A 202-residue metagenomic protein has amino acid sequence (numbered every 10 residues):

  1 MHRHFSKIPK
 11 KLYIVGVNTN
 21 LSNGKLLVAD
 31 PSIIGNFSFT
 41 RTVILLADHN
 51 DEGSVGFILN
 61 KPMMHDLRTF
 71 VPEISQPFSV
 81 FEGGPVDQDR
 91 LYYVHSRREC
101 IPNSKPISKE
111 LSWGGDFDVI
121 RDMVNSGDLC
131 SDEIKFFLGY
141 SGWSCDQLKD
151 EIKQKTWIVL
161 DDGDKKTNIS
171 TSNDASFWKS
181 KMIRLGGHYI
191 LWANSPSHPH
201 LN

Functional and structural regions predicted by a protein language model:
H2-F137, S141-N202: A short aromatic-anchored loop/beta-hairpin motif
